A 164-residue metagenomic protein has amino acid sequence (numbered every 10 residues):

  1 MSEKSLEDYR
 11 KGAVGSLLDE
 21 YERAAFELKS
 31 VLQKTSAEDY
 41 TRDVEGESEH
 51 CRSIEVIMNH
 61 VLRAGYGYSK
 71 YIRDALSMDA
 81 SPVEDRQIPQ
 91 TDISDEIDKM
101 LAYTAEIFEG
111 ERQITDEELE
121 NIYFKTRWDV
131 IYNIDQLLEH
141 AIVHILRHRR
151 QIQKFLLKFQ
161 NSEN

Functional and structural regions predicted by a protein language model:
M1-E22: Extreme N-terminal tail/first-helix region
K4-E7, Y40-E84, Y123-N164: Short, contiguous alpha-helical
K11-L17, I57-H60, T104: Short low-complexity stretches enriched in small and charged residues
G12-G15, G46, G65-G67, G110: Residue-identity detector for glycine
L18, E22, S48-E55, L62 (+3 more regions): Alpha-helix initiation and capping sites
E20, E27-V31, H60, G67: Residue-level detector of alpha-helical secondary structure
A24-V31, R86-N121, Y132-L146: Acidic/histidine-rich alpha-helical segments that form the ligand environment of transition-metal centers
Q33-S36: N-terminal, non-catalytic alpha-helical interaction modules of very large eukaryotic scaffold proteins
